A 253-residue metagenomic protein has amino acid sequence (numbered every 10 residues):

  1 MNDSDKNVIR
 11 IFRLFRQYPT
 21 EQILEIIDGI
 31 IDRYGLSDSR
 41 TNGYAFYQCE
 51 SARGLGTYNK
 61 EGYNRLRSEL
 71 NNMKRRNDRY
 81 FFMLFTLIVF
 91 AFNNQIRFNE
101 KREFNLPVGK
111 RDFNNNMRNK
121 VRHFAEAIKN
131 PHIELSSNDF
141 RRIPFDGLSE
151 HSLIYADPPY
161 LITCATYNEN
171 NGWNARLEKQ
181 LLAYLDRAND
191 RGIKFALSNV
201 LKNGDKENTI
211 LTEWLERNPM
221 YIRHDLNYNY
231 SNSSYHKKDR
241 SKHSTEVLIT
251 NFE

Functional and structural regions predicted by a protein language model:
M1-K129: Class I S-adenosyl-L-methionine-dependent methyltransferase module
M1-K6, F12, F85-F92, N138-D139 (+3 more regions): Conserved proline-anchored active-site loop of SAM-dependent methyltransferases that bridges a beta-strand
Q22-I23, I133-N138: Conserved SAM-binding strand-loop segment of SAM-dependent methyltransferases
E100, F104-R111, Y160-Q180: Mobile active-site "lid"/loop adjacent to the S-adenosyl-L-methionine
K120-E134, A183-A196: A structural motif corresponding to the C-terminal end of an alpha-helix and its immediate exit/capping segment
H132-I133, S152, Y221: Short, conserved active-site loop motifs that form the nucleotide-linked donor/cofactor pocket
I143-L148: Short conserved loop adjoining the S-adenosyl-L-methionine
L161, N170, A175-E253: Long, positively charged, glycine-interspersed low-complexity recognition regions
